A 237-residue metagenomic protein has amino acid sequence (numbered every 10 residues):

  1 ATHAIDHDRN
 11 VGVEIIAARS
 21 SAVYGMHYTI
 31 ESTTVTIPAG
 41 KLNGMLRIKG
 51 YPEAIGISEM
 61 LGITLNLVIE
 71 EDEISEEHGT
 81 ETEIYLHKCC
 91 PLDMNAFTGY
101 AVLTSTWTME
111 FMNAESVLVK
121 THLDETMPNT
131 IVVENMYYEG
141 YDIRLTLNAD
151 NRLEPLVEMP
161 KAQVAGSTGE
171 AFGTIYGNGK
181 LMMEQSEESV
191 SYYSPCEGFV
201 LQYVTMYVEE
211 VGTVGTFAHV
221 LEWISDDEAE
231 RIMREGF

Functional and structural regions predicted by a protein language model:
A1-T106, E228-F237: Acidic/polar, low-complexity intrinsically disordered N-terminal segments immediately downstream of a Sec signal
C89-F237: Ser/Thr/Gly/Pro-rich, low-complexity flexible regions
